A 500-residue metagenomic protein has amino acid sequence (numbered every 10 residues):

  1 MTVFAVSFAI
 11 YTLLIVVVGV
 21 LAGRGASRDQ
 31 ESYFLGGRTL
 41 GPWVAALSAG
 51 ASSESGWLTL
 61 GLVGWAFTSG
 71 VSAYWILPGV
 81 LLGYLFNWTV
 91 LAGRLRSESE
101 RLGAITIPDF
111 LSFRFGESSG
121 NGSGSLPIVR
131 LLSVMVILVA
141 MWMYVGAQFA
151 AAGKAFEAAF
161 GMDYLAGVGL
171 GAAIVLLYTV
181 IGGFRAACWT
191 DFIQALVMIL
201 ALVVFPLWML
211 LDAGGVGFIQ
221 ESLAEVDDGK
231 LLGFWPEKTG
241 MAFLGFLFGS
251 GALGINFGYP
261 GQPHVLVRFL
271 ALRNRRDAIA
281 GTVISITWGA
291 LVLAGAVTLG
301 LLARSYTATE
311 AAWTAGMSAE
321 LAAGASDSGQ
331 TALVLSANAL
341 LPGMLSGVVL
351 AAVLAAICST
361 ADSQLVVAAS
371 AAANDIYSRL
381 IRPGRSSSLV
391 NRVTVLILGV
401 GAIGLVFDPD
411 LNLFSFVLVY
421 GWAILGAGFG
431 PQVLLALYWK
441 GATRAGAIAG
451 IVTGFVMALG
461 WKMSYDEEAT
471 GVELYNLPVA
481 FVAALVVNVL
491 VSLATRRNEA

Functional and structural regions predicted by a protein language model:
M1-A500: Membrane-embedded helix-loop-helix hairpins and adjacent transmembrane boundary segments in multi-pass transporters
